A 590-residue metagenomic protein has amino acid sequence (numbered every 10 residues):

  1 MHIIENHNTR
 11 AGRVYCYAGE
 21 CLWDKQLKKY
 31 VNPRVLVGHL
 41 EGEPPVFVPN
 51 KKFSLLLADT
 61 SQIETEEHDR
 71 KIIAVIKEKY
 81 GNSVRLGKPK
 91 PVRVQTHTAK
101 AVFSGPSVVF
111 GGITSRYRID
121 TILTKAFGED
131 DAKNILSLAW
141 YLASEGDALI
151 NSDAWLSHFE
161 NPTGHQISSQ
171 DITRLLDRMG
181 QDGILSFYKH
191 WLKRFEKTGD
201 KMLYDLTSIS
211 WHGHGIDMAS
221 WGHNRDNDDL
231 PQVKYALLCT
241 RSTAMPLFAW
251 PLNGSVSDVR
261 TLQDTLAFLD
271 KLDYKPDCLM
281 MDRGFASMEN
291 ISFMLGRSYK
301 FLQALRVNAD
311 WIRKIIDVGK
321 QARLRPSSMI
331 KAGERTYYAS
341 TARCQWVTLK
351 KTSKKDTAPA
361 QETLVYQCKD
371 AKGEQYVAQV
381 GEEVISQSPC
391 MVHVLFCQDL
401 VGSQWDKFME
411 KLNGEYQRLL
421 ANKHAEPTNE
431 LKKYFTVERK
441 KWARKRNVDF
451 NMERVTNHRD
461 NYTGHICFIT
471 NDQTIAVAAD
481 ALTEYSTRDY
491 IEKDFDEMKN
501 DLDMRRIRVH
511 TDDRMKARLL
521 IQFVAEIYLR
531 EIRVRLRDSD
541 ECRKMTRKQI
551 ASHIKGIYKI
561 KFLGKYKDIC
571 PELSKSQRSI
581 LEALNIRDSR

Functional and structural regions predicted by a protein language model:
M1-G215, A236-A249, N253-S255, Q263 (+3 more regions): Dynamic "connector" segments at or just before major functional cores
K25, F159-H165, D182, F195-T198 (+6 more regions): Secondary-structure transition/capping motifs at alpha-helix termini and the adjoining loop/turn into the next element
Q26-L27, L149-D153, T163-G164, W211-H214 (+14 more regions): Short helix/loop capping segments that flank catalytic or ligand/cofactor-binding pockets
H190-W191, V259-P276: Short, basic/hydrophobic alpha-helical segments
P231, F248-P251, S298-E484, S552-R590: An anionic, glycine-rich sequence signature occurring as long contiguous blocks
M280-E289, V307-D310, D513-M515: Acidic, metal-coordinating catalytic cores used for nucleic-acid/nucleotide bond scission and strand-transfer chemistry
A481-R508: Short amphipathic alpha-helical "interface-anchor" segments enriched in bulky aromatics
T511-I532: Basic, amphipathic alpha-helical segments enriched in Lys/Arg and hydrophobic/aromatic residues
